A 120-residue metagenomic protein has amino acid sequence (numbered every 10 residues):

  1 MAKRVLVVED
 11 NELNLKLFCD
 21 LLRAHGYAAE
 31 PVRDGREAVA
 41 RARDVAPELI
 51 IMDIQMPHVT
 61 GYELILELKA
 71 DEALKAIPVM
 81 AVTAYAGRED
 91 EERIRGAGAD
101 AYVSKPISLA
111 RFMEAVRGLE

Functional and structural regions predicted by a protein language model:
E9: Conserved acidic carboxylate
K16-A24: Charged docking surfaces used in two-component/phosphorelay signaling
G26-R33, R41: Short hydrophobic/Thr-rich beta-strand motif most characteristic of the beta2 strand and flanking loop of CheY-like
V45-I51: Active-site beta3 strand of CheY-like receiver
M56: Receiver (REC) domain active-site loop signature in two-component systems and cognate sites in sensor histidine kinases
I107-V116: C-terminal output helix
